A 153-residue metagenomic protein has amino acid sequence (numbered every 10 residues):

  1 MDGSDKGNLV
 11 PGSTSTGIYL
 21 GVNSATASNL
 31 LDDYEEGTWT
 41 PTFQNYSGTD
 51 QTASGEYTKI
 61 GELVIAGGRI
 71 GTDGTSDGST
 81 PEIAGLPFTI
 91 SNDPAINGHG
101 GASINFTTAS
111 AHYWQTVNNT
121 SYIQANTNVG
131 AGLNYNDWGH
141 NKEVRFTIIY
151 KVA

Functional and structural regions predicted by a protein language model:
M1, S13, K59, T116-N118: Generic beta-strand structural signal
M1-Q44, G67, T72-G74, N105-T107: Intrinsic low-complexity, repeat-rich intrinsically disordered segments enriched in small/flexible residues
V10, S54-E56: Short, surface-exposed charged micro-motifs
S15, G61, E143-R145: Extracellular structured ligand-interaction cores
L20-A25, T49-S54, R69-A153: Extracellular jelly-roll beta-sandwich "head" domains, especially the C-terminal globular C1q domain
V64: Substrate-binding and catalytic surfaces of secreted/luminal carbohydrate-active proteins
